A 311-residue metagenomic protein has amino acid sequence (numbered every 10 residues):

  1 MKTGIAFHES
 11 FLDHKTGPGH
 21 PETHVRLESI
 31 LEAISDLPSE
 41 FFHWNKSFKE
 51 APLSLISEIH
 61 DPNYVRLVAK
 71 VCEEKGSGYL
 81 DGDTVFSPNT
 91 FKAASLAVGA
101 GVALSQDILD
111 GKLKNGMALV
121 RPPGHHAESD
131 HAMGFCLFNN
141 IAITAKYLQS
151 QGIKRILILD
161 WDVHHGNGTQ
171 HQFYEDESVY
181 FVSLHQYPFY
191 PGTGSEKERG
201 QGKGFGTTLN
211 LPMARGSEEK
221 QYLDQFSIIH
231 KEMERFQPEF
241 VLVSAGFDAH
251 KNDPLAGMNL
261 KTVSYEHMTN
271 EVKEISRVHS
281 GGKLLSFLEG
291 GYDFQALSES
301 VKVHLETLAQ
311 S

Functional and structural regions predicted by a protein language model:
M1-S57: N-terminal low-complexity, Ser/Thr- and acidic-residue-enriched intrinsically disordered segments
K2-A6, L12-T16, D36, N63-S311: A general "terminal functional-core" signal
S47-A51, I59-H60, S217, L260: Short coil/turn linker and secondary-structure boundary residues
S54-D61, R66: Active-site rim/adjacent substrate-binding subdomains
